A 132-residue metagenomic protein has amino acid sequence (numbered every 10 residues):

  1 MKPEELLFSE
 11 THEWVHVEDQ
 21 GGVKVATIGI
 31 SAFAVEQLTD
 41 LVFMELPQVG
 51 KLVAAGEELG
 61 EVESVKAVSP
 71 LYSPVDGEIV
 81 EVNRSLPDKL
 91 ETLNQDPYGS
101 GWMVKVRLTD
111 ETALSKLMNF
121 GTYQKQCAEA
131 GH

Functional and structural regions predicted by a protein language model:
M1-E58, Q95-E111, K116-H132: Acidic, low-complexity mobile loops and tails
L7, P74, D88: Charged, alpha-helix-enriched surfaces in structured cytosolic catalytic cores of large nucleotide-utilizing machines
V35-E36, V49, D76-I79, S85-P87: Short, charged/polar surface micro-motifs in flexible loops or helix N-caps
S64, R84: Short, conserved catalytic or interaction motifs in soluble domains
V65-A67, P74-V75: Periplasm/extracytoplasmic soluble domains of Gram-negative envelope assemblies and related organellar analogs
S73-D76, F120: ATP/adenylate-binding site constellation spanning eukaryotic-like Ser/Thr protein kinases, ABC-transporter
K89-N94: Short, solvent-exposed secondary-structure boundary/capping segments
